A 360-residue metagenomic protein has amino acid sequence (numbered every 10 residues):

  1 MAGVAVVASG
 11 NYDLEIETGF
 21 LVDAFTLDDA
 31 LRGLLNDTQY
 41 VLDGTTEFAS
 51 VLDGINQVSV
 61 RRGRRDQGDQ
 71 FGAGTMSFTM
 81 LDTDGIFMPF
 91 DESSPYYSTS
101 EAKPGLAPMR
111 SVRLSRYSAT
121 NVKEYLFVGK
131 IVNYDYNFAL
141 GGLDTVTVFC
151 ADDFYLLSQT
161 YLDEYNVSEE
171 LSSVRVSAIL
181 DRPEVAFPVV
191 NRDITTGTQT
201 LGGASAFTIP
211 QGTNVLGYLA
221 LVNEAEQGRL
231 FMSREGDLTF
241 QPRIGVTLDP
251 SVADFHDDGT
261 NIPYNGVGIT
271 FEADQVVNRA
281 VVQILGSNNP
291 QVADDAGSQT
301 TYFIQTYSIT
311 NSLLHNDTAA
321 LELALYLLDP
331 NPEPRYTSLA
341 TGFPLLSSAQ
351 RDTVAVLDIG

Functional and structural regions predicted by a protein language model:
M1-L31, N36-N191: Surface-exposed cap/loop segments at beta↔alpha junctions
A2-L52, E169, V174, G217-G360: Acidic, small/polar-enriched beta strand-loop surface segments
L106-S111, G212, R351-D352, L357-G360: Glycine-centered loop/turn motifs
T120-V128, D135-A273: Charged- and aromatic-enriched interaction segments used to assemble and dock large macromolecular complexes
